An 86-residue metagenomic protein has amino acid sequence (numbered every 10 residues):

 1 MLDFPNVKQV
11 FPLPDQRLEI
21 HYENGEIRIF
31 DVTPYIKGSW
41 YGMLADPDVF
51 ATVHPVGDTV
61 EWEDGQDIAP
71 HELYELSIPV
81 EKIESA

Functional and structural regions predicted by a protein language model:
M1-A86: Motif-centric detector for short Cys/His coordination patterns
